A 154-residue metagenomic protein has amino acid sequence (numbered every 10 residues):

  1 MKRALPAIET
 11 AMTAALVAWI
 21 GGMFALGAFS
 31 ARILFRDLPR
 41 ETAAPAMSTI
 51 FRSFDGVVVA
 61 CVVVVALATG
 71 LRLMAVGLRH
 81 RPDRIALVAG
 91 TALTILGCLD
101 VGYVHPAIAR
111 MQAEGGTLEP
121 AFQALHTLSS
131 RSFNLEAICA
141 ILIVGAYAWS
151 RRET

Functional and structural regions predicted by a protein language model:
K2-R3, W149-T154: Short, charged juxtamembrane terminal tails flanking transmembrane helices
K2-V76, M111-Q123: Interfacial loop at the N-terminal end of multi-pass membrane proteins
R3-L16, R81-G90, A146: Alpha-helical transmembrane segments and their helix-start/interface "positive-inside/aromatic belt" motifs in integral
D55-V62, H126-I141: Hydrophobic alpha-helical transmembrane segments
L73-T91, R152-T154: Cytoplasmic juxtamembrane regions at transmembrane-helix boundaries
T91-P106: Mid-bilayer segments of alpha-helical transmembrane spans in multi-pass integral membrane proteins that mediate
P106-G116, S132-L135: Phosphate-binding/catalytic loops
C139-S150: Membrane-water interface at the C-terminal end of transmembrane alpha helices
